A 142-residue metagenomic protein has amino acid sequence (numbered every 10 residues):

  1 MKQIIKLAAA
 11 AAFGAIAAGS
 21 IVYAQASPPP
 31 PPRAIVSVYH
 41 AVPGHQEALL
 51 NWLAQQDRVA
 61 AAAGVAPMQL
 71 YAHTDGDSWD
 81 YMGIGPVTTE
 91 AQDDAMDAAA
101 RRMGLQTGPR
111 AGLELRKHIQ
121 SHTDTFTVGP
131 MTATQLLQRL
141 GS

Functional and structural regions predicted by a protein language model:
M1-A12, A18: Bacterial N-terminal signal peptides that target proteins for export
S20-A24: Sec/Tat signal peptide C-region and signal peptidase I cleavage site
A26-P29, D57-L70, G76, P86-T132 (+1 more regions): An amphipathic, aromatic/His-enriched active-site/gating alpha helix that lines ligand/cofactor pockets
R33-V38, A48-L50, Y81-I84: Short, structured motif recognition centered on aromatic/hydrophobic residues
A34-V36, L53, P67-Q69: Short structured motifs
V38-P43, G85-T89: Short beta-strand-to-loop capping motifs
A48-Q55, A95: Extracytoplasmic/secreted proteins, especially bacterial periplasmic and envelope-associated proteins
